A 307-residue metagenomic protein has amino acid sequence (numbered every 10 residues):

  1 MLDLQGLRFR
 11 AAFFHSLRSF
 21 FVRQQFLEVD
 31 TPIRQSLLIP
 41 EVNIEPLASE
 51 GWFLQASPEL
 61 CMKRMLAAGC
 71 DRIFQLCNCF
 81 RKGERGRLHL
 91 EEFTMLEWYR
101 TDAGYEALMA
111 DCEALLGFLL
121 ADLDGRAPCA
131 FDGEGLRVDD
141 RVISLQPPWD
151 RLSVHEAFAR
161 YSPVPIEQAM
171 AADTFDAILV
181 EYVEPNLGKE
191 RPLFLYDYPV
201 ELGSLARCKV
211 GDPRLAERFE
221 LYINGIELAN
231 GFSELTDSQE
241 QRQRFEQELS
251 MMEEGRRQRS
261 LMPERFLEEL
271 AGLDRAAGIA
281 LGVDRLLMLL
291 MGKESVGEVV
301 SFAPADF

Functional and structural regions predicted by a protein language model:
M1-L4: Short, contiguous pre-domain boundary segments
R10, L17-R18, D30, K63 (+4 more regions): Short, well-ordered alpha-helical packing segments
R10-A11, A56: Short alpha-helix boundary/capping motifs
S16, F26, P32-M65, F74-T101 (+1 more regions): A translation/RNA-centric and nucleic-acid-associated enzymatic feature enriched in Class II aminoacyl-tRNA synthetases
H89-M95, Y99-M170: A conserved active-site cap/scaffold subdomain adjacent to cofactor or substrate pockets
